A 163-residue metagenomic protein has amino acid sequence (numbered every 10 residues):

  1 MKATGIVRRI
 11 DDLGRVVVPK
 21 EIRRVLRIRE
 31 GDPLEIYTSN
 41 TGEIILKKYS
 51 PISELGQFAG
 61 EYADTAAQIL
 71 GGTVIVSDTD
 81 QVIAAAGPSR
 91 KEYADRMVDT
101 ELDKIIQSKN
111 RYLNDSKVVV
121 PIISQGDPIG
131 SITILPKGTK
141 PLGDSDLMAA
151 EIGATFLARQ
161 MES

Functional and structural regions predicted by a protein language model:
M1-V7: Short beta-strand/loop turn elements enriched in aromatics
V7-V74, D78, I83: Intrinsically disordered, low-complexity terminal regulatory regions
G56-T65, M97-K104, I129-S131, P136-S163: Juxtadomain coupling helices with adjacent low-complexity linkers
G60-N114: Structured interaction and signal-relay segments at domain junctions
G71-T73, K117-V119, K137: Helix-loop-beta junctions that constitute the ligand-sensing/allosteric loops of cytosolic regulatory sensor domains
Y112-I123: A short beta-strand signature within small-molecule sensing/ligand-binding domains used in signal transduction
